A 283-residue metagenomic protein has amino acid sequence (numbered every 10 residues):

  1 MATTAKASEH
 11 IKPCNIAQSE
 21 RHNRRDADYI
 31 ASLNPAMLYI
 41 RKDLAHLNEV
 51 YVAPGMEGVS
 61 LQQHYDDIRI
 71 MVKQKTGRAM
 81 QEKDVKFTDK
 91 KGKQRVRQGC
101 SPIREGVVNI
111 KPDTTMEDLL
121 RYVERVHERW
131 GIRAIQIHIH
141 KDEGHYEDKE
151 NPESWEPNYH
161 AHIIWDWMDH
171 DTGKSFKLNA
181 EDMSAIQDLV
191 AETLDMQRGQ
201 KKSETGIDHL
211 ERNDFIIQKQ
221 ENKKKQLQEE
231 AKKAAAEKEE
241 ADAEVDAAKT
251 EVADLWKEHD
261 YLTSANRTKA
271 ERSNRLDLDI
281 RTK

Functional and structural regions predicted by a protein language model:
M1-S264, E271-T282: N-terminal nicking endonuclease/strand-transfer module with a His-rich metal-binding environment and a catalytic Tyr
